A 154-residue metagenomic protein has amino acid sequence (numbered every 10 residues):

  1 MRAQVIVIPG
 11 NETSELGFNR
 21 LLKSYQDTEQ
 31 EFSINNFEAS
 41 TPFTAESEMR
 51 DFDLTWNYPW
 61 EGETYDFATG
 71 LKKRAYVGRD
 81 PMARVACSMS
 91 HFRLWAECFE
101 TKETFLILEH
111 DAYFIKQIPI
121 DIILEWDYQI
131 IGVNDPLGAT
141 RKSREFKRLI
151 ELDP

Functional and structural regions predicted by a protein language model:
M1-P154: An acidic/histidine-cluster motif and surrounding catalytic segment that typifies divalent-metal-assisted enzyme active
